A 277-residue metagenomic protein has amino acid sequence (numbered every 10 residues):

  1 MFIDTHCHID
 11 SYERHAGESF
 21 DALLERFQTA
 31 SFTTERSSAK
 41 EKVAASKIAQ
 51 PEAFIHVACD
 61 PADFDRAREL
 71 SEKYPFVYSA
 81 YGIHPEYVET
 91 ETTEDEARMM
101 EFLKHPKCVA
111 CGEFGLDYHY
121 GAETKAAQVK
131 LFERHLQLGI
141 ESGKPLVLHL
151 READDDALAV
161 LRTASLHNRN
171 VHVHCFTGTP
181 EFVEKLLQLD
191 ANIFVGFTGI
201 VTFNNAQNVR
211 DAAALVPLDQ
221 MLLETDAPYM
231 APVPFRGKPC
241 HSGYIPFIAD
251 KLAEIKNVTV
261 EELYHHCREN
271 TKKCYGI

Functional and structural regions predicted by a protein language model:
M1-I277: Mid-domain alpha/beta scaffold segments of enzyme catalytic cores
